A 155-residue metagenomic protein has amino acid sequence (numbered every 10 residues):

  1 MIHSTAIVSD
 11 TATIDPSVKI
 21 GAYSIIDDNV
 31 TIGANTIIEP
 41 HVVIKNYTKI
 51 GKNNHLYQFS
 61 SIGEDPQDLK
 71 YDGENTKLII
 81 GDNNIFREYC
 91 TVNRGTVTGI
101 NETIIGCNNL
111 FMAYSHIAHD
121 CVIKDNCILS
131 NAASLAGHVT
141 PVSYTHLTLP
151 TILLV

Functional and structural regions predicted by a protein language model:
M1-N126: Domain-scale signature associated with acetyltransferase and cell-envelope carbohydrate enzymes
I117, T151-I152: Intrinsically disordered, low-complexity regions enriched for glutamine and histidine
S130, A136-S143: Membrane translocator/pore-forming domains, dominated by Gram-negative outer-membrane beta-barrels
T145-T151: Conserved small/polar residues in nucleotide/adenosyl-binding loops
